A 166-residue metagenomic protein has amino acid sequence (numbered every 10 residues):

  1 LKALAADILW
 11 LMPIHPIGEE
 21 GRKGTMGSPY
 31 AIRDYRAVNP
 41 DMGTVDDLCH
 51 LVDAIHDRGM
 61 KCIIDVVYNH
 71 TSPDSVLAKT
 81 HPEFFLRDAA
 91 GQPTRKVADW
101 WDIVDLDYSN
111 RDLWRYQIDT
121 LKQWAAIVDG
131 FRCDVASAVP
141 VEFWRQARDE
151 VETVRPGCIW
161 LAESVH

Functional and structural regions predicted by a protein language model:
L1-A3, W160: A structural signal for the main folded, soluble domain(s) of proteins
A3-D7, P13-A125, Q146-V154: Substrate-binding/active-site clefts of carbohydrate-active enzymes
M12-P13, I64-Y68, V135-S137, A162-S164: Glycine-rich, histidine-containing beta strand-loop boundary motifs that form or position
D119-K122, D129, D134-H166: Active-site-proximal helices and loops of the catalytic beta/alpha 8
